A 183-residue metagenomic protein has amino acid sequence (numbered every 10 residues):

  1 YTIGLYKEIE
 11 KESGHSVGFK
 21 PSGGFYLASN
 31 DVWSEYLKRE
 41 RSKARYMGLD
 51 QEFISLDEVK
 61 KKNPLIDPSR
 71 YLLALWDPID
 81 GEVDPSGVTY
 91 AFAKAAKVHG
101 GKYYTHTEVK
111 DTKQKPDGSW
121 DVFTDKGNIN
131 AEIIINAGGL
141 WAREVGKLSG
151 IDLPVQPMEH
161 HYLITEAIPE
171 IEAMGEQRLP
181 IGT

Functional and structural regions predicted by a protein language model:
Y1-K62, T183: Dinucleotide-binding Rossmann-like beta1-alpha1 core, especially the glycine-rich loop that anchors the ADP
G4, E8-K11, H15, Y46-L49 (+5 more regions): Generic secondary-structure signature for well-ordered alpha-helical cores
H15-Y26, E40, K60-H99, D121-D125: Helix-loop-beta segment of a Rossmann-like dinucleotide-binding subdomain
E40, R45, Q51-I54, V59-I66 (+4 more regions): Core Rossmann-like FAD-binding/catalytic domain of the broad FAD-dependent monooxygenase superfamily
E52-F53, E82, Y103, N128: Short aromatic/basic micro-patch
I54-E58, N63, K102-W120: A conserved short coil-to-beta-strand element within the FAD-binding core of flavoproteins
T112-T183: Flavin-dependent oxidoreductases
